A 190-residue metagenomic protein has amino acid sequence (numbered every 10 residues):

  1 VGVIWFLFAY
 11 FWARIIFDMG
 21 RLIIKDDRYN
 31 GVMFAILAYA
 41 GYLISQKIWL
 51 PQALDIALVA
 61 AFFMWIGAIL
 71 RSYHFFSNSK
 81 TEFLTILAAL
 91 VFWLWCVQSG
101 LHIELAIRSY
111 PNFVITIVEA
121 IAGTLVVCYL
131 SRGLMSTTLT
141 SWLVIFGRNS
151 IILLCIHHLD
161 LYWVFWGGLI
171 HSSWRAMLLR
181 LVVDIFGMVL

Functional and structural regions predicted by a protein language model:
V1-L190: Alpha-helical transmembrane segments and their immediate juxtamembrane cytosolic regions
